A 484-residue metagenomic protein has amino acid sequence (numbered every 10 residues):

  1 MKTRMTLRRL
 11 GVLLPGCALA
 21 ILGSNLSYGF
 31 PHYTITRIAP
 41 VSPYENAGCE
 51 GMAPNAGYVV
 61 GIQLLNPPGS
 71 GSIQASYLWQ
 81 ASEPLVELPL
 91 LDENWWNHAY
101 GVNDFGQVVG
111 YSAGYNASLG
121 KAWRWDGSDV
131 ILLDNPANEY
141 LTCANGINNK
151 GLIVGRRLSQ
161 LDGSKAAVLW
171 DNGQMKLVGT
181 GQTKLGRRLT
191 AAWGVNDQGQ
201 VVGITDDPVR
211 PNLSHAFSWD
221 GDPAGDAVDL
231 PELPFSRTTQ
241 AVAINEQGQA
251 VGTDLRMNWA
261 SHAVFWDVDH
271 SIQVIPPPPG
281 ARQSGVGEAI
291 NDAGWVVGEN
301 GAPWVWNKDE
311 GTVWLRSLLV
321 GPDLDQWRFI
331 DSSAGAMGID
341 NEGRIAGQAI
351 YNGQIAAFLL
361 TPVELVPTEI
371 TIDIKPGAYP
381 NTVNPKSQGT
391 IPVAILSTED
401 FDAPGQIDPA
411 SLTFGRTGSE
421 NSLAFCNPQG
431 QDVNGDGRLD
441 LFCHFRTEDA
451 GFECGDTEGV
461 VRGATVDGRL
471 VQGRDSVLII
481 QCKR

Functional and structural regions predicted by a protein language model:
M1-L7: N-terminal secretory signal peptides that target proteins for export/translocation
G11-L22: Bacterial N-terminal signal peptides
L26-L365: Residue-level hotspots at or immediately adjacent to binding/recognition sites across diverse folds
L26-R37, L365-A394, Q481-R484: Boundary/junction segments of secreted and surface-exposed precursor proteins
T368, G389-F414: Low-complexity, serine/threonine/proline/glycine-rich extracellular segments that form mucin-like
N381, K386, G418-S422, Q429-R446: Acidic, glycine-anchored loop motifs typical of Ca2+
D449-E458: Short glycine/proline/serine/threonine-rich loop/turn segments at secondary-structure transition edges
V471-Q481: Terminal edge beta-strands and adjacent linker/stalk segments of extracellular immunoglobulin-superfamily beta-sandwich
